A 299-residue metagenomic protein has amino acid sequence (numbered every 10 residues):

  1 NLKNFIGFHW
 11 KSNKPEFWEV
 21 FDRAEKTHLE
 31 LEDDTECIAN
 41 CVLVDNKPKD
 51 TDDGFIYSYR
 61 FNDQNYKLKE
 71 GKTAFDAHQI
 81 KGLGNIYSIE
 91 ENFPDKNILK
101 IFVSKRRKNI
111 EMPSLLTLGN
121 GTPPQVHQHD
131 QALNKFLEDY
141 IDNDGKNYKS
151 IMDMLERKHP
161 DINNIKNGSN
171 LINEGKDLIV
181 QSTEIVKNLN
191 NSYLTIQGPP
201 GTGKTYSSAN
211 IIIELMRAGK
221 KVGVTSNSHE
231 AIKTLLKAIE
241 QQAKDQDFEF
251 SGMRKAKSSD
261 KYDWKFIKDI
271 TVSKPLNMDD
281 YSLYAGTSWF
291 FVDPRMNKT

Functional and structural regions predicted by a protein language model:
N1-E70, A77-Q79: Accessory interdomain/linker segments of ATP-dependent helicases and helicase-like nucleic-acid enzymes that mediate
F61, I172-G175, V222-T225, H229: Hydrophobic alpha-helical scaffolding
E70, F75-I185, L189: Pre-ATPase regulatory/linker segments immediately N-terminal to the P-loop/RecA-like helicase/translocase core
D76-Q79, Y87-I89, F102-R106, Q197-P199 (+3 more regions): Generic beta-strand/beta-sheet core signal
E184-Q197, E214-A218: Phosphate-binding P-loop
G203: Conserved glycine(s) of the Walker
S207, I211: Hydrophobic positions on the alpha1 helix immediately C-terminal to the Walker A/P-loop
K221-K298: Conserved P-loop NTPase motor core of helicases/translocases
